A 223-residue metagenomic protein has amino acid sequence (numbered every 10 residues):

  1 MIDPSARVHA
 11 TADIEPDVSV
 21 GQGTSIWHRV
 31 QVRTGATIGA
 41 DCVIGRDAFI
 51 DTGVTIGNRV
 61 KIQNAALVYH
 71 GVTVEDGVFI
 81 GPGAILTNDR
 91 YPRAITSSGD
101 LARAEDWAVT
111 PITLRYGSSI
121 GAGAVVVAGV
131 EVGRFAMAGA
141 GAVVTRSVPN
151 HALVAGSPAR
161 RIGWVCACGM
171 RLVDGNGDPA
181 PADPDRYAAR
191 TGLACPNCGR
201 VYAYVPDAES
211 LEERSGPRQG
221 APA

Functional and structural regions predicted by a protein language model:
I2-S97, A102-A155, A159-R161: Structural signal for interior beta-strand "rungs" in well-ordered beta-sheet cores of soluble enzyme domains
R146, G163-M170: Solvent-exposed, charged amphipathic helical/linker segments at domain boundaries
R161-W164, L193: Cys/His-enriched microdomains
C166, C195-C198: Short cysteine-rich clusters marking metal-coordination/redox-active sites
G169-L172, V201: Cys/His-rich metal-chelating microdomains
D174-G175, A203-V205: Short, non-ligating residues that shape and space the ligands of small metal-coordination modules and catalytic
D178-G192: Short linker/helix segments within small regulatory modules
L211-P222: Short, intrinsically disordered terminal segments enriched in charged and Pro/Gly residues
